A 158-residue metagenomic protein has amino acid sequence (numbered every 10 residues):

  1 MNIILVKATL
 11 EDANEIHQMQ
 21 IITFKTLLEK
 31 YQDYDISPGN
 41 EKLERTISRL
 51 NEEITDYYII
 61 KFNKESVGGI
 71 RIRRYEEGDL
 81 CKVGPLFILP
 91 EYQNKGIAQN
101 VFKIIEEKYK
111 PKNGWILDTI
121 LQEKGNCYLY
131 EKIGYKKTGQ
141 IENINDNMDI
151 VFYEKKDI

Functional and structural regions predicted by a protein language model:
I4-Q18: A short beta-loop-alpha structural element at the N-terminal edge of CoA-dependent acyl/N-acetyltransferase catalytic
I21-I47: Conserved GNAT-fold acetyl-CoA-binding loop/helix
R45-I59: A short helix-loop-beta-strand connector motif used in the catalytic cores of GNAT acetyltransferases and, in some
I59, E65-R74, L80-K82, F87: Conserved beta-strand in the GNAT
L86-Q93, T119-L121: A short, internal acetyl-CoA/4′-phosphopantetheine-binding micro-motif in the GNAT/acyltransferase core
Y92, G96-I104: Conserved acetyl-CoA pyrophosphate-binding loop and the N-cap/start of the following alpha-helix in GNAT-like
Q99-N100, Q122-G139: Conserved active-site alpha-helix within GNAT-family acetyltransferase domains
K108-I120: Conserved GNAT acetyl-CoA-binding A-motif
